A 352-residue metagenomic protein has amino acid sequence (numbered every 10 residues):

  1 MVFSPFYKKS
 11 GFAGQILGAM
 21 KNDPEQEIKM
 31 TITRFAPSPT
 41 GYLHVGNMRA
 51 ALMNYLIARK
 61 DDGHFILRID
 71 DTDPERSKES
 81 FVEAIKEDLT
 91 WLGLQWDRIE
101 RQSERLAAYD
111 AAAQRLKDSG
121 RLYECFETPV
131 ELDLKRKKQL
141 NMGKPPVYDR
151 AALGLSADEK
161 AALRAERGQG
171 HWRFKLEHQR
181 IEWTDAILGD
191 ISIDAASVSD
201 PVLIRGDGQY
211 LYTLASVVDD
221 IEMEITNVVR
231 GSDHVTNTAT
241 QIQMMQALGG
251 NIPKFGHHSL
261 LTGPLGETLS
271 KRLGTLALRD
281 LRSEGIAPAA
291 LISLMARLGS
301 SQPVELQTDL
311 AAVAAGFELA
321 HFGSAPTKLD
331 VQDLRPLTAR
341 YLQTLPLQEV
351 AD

Functional and structural regions predicted by a protein language model:
M1-P5: Hydrophobic alpha-helical signal peptides and transmembrane signal-/tail-anchor segments that drive secretory-pathway
F6-S10, I16, K21-N22: Polybasic, lysine-rich low-complexity intrinsically disordered segments
Q26-K144, N237-G250: N-terminal Rossmann-like or analogous alpha/beta NTP/dinucleotide-binding catalytic cores that position adenine
S38, D70-T72, G231-D233, L260 (+1 more regions): An acidic- and aromatic-residue-enriched active-site/binding cleft used to recognize and process polar
Y55, K86, A113, T226 (+4 more regions): Short, well-ordered alpha-helical packing segments
E124, T128-H257, T262-L269, Q302: Active-site cores that bind ATP or allylic diphosphates and position pyrophosphate for catalysis
T236, L248-D352: Catalytic adenosine-cofactor/nucleotide-binding cores of aminoacyl-tRNA synthetases and other
